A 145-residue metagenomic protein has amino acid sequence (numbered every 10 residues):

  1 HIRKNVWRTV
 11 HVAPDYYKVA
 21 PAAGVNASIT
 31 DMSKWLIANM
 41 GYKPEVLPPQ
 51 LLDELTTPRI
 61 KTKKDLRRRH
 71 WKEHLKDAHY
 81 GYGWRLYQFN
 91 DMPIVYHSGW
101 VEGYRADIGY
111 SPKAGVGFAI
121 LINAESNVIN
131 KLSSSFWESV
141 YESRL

Functional and structural regions predicted by a protein language model:
I2-L145: Catalytic loop of the DD-peptidase/beta-lactamase superfamily, centered on the K-T-G motif and neighboring
